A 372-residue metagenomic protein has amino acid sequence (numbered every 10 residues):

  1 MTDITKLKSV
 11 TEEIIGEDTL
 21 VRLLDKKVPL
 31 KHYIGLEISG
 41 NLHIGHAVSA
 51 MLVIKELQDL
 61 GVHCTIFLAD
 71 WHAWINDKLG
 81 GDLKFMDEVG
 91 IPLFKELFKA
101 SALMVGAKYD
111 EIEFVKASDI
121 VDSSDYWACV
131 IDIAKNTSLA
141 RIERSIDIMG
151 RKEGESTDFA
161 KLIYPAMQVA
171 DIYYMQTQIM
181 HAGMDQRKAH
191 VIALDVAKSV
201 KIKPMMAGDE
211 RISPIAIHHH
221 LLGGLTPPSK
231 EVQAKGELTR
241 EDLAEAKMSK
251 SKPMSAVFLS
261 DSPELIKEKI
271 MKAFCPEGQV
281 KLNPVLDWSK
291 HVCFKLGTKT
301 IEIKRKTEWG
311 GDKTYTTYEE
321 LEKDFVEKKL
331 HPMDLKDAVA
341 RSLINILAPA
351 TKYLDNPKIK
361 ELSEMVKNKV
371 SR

Functional and structural regions predicted by a protein language model:
M1-G223, P227-E231, L282, G297-R372: NTP-dependent nucleotidyl-transfer catalytic core
I215-V257: Active-site and channel-lining beta-strand-loop segments that bind or position nucleotide-derived/phosphorylated
R240-T316: Internal helical hairpin/lid segments
